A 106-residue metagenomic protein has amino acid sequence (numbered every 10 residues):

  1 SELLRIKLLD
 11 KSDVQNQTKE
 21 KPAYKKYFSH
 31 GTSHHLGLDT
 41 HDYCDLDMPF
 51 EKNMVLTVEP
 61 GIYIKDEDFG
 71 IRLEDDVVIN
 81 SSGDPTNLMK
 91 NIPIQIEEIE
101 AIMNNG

Functional and structural regions predicted by a protein language model:
S1-S33: Active-site cores enriched in adjacent His and Asp/Glu residues with nearby glycine-rich loops that coordinate divalent
T32-G106: Charged, cofactor-coupling segments
